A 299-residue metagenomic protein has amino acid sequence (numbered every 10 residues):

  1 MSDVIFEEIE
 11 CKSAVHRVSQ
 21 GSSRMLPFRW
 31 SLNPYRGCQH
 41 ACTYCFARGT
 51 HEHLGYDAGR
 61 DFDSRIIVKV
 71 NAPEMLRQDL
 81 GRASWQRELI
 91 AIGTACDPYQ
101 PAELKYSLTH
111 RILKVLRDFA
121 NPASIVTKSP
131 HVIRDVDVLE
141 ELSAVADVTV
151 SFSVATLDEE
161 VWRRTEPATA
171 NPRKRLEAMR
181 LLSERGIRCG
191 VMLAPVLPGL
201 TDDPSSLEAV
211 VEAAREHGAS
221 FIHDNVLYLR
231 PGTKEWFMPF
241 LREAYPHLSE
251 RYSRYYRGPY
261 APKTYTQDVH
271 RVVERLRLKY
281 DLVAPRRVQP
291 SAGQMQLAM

Functional and structural regions predicted by a protein language model:
M1-E10, A14-R17, G199-M299: Auxiliary Fe-S-binding modules of radical SAM enzymes
M1-R36, H40-S151, A155-R163, P172 (+1 more regions): Conserved Radical SAM active-site core
M75, V115, L181, D268 (+1 more regions): Amphipathic alpha-helical segments that form well-ordered structural scaffolds and often line/cohere around active
R117, S183, E212-R215: Non-catalytic positions within long, well-ordered alpha-helices that form the structural scaffold/packing of enzyme
A120-N121, I187, A219: A structural motif
E140-S143, M179-E184, E274, L278: Surface-exposed amphipathic alpha-helices with a cationic face
L157-V161, E166-A168, L181-D203, L227-L229 (+1 more regions): Conserved strand-turn element in the central/C-terminal portion of the radical SAM core barrel that lines
